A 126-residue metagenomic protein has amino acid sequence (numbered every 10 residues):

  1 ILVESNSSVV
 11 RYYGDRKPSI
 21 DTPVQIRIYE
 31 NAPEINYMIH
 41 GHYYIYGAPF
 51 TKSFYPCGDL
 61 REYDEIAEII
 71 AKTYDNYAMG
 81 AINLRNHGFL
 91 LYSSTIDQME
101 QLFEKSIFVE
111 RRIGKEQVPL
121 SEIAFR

Functional and structural regions predicted by a protein language model:
I1-R126: Glycine-rich flexible loops
